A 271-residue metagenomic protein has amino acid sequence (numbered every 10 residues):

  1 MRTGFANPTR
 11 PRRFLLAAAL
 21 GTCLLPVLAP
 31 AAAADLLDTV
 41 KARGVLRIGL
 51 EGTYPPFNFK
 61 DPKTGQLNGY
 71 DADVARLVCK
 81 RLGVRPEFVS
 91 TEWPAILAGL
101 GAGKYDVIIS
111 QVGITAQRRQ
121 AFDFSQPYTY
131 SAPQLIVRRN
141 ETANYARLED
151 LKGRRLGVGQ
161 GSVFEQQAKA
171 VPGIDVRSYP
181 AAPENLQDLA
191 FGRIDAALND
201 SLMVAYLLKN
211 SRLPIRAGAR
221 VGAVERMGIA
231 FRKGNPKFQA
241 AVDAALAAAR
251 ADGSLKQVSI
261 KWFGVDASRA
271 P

Functional and structural regions predicted by a protein language model:
A33-Q111, Q120, D252: Extracytoplasmic small-molecule ligand-binding "clamshell" domains of the periplasmic binding protein/Venus flytrap
L46-R47, G83-R85, A102-S110, R154-R155 (+4 more regions): Alpha-to-beta junction loops
N58-T64, A75-V84, R147-L148, G161-P180 (+2 more regions): Ligand-binding cleft/hinge of the Venus flytrap
A72, F88-A98, A143, S162 (+1 more regions): Short helix-initiation/N-cap motifs at beta->coil->alpha
A95, V112-A121, Q167-A170, A190 (+1 more regions): A ligand-binding cleft/hinge motif common to bilobed small-molecule-binding domains
Y130-V137, S201, A205-A247, V265-P271: Periplasmic-binding protein-like
R139-R155: Flexible hinge/capping segments at coil-to-helix
V163-V176, I215-G218, L246-P271: Ligand-binding clefts/hinges and TM-proximal coupling segments of bilobed small-molecule sensing domains
